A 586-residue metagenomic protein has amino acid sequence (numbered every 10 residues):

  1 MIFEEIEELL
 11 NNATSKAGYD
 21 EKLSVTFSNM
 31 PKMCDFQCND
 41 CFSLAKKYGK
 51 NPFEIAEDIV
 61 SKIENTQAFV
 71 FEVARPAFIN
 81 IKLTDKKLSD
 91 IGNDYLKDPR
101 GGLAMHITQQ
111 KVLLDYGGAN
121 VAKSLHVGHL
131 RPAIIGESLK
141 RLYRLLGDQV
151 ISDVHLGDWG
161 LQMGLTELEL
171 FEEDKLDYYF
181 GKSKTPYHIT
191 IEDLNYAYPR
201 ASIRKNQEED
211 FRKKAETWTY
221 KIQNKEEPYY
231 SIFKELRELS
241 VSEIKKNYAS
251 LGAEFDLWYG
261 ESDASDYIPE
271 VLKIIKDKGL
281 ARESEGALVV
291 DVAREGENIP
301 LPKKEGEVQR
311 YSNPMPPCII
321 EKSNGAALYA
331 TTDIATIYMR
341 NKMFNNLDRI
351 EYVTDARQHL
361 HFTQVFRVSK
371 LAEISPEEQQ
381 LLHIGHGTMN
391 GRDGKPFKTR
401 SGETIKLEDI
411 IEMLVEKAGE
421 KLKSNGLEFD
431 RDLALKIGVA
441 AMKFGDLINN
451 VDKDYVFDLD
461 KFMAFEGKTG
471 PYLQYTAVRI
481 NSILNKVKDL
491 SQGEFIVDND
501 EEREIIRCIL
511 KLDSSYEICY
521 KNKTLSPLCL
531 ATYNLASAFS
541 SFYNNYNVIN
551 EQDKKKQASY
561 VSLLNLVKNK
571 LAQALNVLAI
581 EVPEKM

Functional and structural regions predicted by a protein language model:
M1-S89, R100, H106-M586: Non-catalytic interaction-recognition regions
D90-Y95: Short, charged, solvent-exposed linker or helix-capping segments at domain edges/interfaces that act as flexible hinges
